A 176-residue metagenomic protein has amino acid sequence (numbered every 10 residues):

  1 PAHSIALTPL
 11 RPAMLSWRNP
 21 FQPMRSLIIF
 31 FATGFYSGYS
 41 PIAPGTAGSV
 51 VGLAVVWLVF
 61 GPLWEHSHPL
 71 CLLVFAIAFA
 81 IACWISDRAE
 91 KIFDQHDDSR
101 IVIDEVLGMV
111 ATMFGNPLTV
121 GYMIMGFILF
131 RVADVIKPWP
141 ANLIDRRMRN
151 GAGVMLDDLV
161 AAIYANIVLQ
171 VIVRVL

Functional and structural regions predicted by a protein language model:
P1-Q22: N-terminal amphipathic/basic-hydrophobic helices that include classical n-h-c signal peptides and signal-anchor
L15-V50, C83-T112, V132-I163: Interhelical loop and helix-boundary elements at the membrane-water interface of polytopic inner-membrane proteins
I29-F30, S49, S67, C71-F75 (+3 more regions): Residue-level signature of transmembrane alpha-helical entry/exit and packing/kink sites in multi-pass membrane
S40-V59, L70, V74: Short Lys/Arg-rich amphipathic alpha-helical segments
W57, F75-W84, G108, M113 (+2 more regions): Alpha-helical transmembrane segments of multi-pass membrane proteins
W57-L72, T112-Y122, Q170-L176: Helix-coil boundary and interhelical linker segments in multi-pass alpha-helical membrane proteins
V59-A76, D94, A141-G151: Membrane interface segments of multi-pass transport proteins and intramembrane proteases
D158-R174: Final/C-terminal transmembrane alpha-helix of multipass membrane proteins
